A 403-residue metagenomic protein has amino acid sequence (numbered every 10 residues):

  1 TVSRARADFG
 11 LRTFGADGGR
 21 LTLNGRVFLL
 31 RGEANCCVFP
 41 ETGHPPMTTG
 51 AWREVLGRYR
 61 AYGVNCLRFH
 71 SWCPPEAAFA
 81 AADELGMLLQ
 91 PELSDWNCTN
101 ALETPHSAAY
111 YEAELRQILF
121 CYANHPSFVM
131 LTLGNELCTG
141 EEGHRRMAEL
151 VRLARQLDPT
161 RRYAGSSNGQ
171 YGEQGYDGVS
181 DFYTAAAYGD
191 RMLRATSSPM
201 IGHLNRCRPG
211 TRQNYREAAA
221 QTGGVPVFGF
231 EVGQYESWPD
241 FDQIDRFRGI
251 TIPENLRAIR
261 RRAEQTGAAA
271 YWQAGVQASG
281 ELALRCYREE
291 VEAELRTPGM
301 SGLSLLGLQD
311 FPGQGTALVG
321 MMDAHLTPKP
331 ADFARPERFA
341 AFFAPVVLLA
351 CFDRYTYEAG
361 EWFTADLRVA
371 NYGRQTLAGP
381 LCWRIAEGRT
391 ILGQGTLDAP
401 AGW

Functional and structural regions predicted by a protein language model:
T1-R60, A80: N-terminal carbohydrate-binding accessory modules
R4-A5, L30, E92, Q394-T396: Residue-level detector of high-confidence beta-strand sites
R6-A16, A154, D158-P159, R191 (+1 more regions): Short linear motifs in intrinsically disordered
A7-F9, Q174, G395-A401: Generic detection of short hydrophobic beta-strand segments and adjacent strand-loop junctions
L11-T13, C37, Q234, N371 (+2 more regions): Non-catalytic surface loops within mature trypsin-like serine protease
R26, D83, G388-T390: Well-ordered beta-strand scaffold positions
E54-L56, C66-M322: Substrate-binding/catalytic cleft of secreted carbohydrate-active enzymes, primarily glycoside hydrolases
F247-W403: Carbohydrate-binding surfaces of carbohydrate-active enzymes
